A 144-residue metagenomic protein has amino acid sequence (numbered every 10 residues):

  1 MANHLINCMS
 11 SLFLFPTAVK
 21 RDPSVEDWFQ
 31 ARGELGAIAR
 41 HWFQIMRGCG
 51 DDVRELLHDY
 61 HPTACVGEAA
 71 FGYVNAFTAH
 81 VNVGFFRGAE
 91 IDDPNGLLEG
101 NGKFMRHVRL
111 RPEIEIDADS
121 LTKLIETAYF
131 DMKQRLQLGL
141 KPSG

Functional and structural regions predicted by a protein language model:
A2-G144: Charge-dense, helix-prone N-terminal extensions
